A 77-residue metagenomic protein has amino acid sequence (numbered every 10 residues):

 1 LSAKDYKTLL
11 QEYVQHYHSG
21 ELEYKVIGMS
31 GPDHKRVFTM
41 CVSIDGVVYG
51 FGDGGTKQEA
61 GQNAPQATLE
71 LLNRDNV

Functional and structural regions predicted by a protein language model:
L1-V77: Double-stranded RNA-binding/processing signature
